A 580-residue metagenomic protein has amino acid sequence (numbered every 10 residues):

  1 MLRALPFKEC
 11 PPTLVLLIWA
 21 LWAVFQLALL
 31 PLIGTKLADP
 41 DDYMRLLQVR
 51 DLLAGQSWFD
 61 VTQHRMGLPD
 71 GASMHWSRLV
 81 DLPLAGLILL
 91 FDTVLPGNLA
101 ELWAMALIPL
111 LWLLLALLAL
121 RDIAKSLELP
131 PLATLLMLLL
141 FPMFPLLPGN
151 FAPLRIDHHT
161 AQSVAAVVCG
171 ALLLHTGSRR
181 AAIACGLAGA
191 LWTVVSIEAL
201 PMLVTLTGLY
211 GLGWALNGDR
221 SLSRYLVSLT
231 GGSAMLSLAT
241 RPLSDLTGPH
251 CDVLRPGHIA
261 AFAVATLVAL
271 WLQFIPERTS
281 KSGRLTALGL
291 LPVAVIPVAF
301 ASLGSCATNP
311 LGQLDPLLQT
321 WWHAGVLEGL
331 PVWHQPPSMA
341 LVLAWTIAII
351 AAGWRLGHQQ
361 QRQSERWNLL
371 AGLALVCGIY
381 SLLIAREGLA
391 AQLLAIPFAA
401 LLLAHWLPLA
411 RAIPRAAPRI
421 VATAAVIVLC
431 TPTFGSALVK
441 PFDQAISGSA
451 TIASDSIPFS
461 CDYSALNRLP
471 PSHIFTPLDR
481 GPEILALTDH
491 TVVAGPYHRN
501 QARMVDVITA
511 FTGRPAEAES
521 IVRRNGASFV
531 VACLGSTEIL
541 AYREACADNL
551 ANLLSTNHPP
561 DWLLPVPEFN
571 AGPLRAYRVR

Functional and structural regions predicted by a protein language model:
M1-L30, L135, I275-L290: Start-transfer (signal-anchor) and selected internal transmembrane alpha helices of multi-pass inner/ER membrane
I18-W22, I108-L127, P131-G177, A181-W214 (+2 more regions): Membrane-embedded helix bundles of polyisoprenyl
L46-L52, T62, G67-P96, W192: Short hydrophobic/aromatic helix or loop-helix immediately within or flanking a transmembrane segment in polytopic
M74-L82, T93-L118, A152-H158: Loop-to-helix entry region of an early transmembrane alpha helix in multi-pass inner-membrane enzymes
D92-N98, R241-V253, A307-A340: Juxtamembrane membrane-water interface segments that cap and precede transmembrane helices
L115, P418-R419, G435-R580: Extracytoplasmic
G218-Y225, R278-L288, S302-N309, I347-G372: Membrane-interface helix-loop-helix junctions at transmembrane boundaries of multi-pass membrane enzymes, predominantly
V342-I347, L383-I420: Hydrophobic/aromatic-rich transmembrane helices and adjacent perimembrane loops
